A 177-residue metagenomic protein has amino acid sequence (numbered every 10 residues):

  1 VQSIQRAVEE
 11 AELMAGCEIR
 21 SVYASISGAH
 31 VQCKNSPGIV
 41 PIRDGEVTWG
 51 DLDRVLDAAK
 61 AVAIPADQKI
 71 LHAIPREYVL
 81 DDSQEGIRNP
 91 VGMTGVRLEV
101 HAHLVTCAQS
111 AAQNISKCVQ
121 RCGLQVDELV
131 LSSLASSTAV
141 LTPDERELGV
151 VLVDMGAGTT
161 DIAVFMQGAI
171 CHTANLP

Functional and structural regions predicted by a protein language model:
V1-L152, A169-T173: Nucleotide/phosphate-binding catalytic cleft detector across ATP-hydrolyzing and phosphate-transferring enzymes
M155-A157: A generic beta-sheet turn/junction motif
T160-V164: Short beta-strand scaffold segments in enzyme catalytic cores
